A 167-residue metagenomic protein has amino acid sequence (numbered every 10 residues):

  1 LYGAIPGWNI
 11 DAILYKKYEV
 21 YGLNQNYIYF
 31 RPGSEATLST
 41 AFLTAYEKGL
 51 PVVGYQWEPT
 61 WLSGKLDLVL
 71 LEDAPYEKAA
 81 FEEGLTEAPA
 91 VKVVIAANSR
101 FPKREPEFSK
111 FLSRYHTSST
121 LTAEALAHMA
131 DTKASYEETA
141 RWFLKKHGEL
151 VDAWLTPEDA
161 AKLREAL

Functional and structural regions predicted by a protein language model:
L1-T40, E137-E138: Bilobed "Venus flytrap"/periplasmic-binding protein-like clamshell domains and structurally analogous long
P6-I10, T37, E58-L62, F101-K103: Solvent-exposed loop/turn segments at secondary-structure junctions within structured extracellular/periplasmic domains
K16-Y27, T37, E82, S109 (+2 more regions): Metal- and O2-centered redox machinery and metal/ROS homeostasis
T44-D73: A ligand-binding cleft/hinge motif common to bilobed small-molecule-binding domains
E72-F81: Acidic, Ser/Thr-rich peripheral helices and adjacent loops at domain boundaries
G84, P89-R104, A125-H128: A bilobed periplasmic-binding-protein/Venus flytrap-type ligand-binding module shared by bacterial periplasmic
K110-L167: C-terminal functional modules
